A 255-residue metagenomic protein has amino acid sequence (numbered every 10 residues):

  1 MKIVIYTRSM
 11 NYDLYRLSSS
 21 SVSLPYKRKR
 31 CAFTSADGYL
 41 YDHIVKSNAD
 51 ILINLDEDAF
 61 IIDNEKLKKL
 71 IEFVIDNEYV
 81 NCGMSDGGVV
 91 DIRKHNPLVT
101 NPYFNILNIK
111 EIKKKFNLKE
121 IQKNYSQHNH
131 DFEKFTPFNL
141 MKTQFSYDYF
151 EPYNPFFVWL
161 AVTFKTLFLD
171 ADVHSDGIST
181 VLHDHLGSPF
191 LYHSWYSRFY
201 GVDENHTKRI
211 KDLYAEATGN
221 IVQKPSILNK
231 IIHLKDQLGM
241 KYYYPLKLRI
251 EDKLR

Functional and structural regions predicted by a protein language model:
M1-I51, Y242: N-terminal anchoring/stem segment of glycosyltransferases
M10-L14, D58-I62, K113: Short acidic, S/G/P-rich loop/turn micro-motifs used as interaction or catalytic elements
N11, S85-V89, D172-S175: Short beta-alpha junction loops
A49, D76-V80, F164-K165: Short, high-confidence coil segments that cap the C-terminus of an alpha-helix and link into the following beta-strand
A49-F60: Short beta-strand-to-loop acidic/aromatic patch adjacent to the donor-nucleotide binding site
N54, V80-S85, I106, T166-D172: A structural signal for short, well-ordered beta-strand segments and their strand-loop junctions that often border
N64-V158: Conserved catalytic core of nucleotide-sugar-dependent glycosyltransferases
E133-R255: C-terminal catalytic/acceptor-binding lobe
